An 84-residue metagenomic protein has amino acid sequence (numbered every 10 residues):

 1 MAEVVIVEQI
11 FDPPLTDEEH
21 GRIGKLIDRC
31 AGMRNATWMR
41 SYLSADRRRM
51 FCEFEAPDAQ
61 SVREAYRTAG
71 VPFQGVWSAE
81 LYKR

Functional and structural regions predicted by a protein language model:
M1-M39, S44-R48, Y82-R84: Short S/T/G/P-rich N-terminal loop/turn motif that feeds into the first structured element of a domain
E55-R84: An amphipathic, aromatic/His-enriched active-site/gating alpha helix that lines ligand/cofactor pockets
